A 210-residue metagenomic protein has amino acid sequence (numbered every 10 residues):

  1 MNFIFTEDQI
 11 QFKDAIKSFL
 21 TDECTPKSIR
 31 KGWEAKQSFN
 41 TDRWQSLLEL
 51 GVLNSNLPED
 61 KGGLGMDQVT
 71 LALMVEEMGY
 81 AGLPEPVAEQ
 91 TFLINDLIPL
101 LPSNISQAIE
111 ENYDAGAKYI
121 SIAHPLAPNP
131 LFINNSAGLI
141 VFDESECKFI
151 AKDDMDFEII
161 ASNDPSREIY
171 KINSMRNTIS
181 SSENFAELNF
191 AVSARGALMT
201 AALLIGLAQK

Functional and structural regions predicted by a protein language model:
M1-D8: Intrinsic disorder at enzyme termini
F19-P26, A81-P84, M175: Change "in soluble alpha/beta enzymes" to "in soluble alpha/beta proteins
K27-E49: Short secondary-structure junction/hinge motifs that connect adjacent elements
L48-S106: Internal helix-loop-helix
E85-E89, D96, S103-Q209: FAD-binding core of flavoproteins
